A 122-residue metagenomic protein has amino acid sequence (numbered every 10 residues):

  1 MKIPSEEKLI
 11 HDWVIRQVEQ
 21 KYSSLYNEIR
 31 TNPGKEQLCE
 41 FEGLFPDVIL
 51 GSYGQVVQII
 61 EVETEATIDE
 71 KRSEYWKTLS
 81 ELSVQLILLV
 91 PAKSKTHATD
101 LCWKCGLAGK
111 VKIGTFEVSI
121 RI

Functional and structural regions predicted by a protein language model:
M1-Q55, R121: Active-site metal-binding core of divalent-cation-utilizing nuclease and nuclease-like domains
S23-N27, E81-I87, C105-K112: Structural alpha-beta junctions
R30, I60, K71-R72, A98 (+1 more regions): Short linear functional motifs in flexible/disordered or boundary regions
P46-R72: Conserved catalytic cores of phosphodiester-cleaving nucleases, focusing on short active-site segments
E65, D69-K104: Short, charged, amphipathic alpha-helix that recurs within catalytic cores of restriction-modification and other
K93-I122: Domain-level recognition of nuclease-like catalytic cores that cleave nucleotide substrates
